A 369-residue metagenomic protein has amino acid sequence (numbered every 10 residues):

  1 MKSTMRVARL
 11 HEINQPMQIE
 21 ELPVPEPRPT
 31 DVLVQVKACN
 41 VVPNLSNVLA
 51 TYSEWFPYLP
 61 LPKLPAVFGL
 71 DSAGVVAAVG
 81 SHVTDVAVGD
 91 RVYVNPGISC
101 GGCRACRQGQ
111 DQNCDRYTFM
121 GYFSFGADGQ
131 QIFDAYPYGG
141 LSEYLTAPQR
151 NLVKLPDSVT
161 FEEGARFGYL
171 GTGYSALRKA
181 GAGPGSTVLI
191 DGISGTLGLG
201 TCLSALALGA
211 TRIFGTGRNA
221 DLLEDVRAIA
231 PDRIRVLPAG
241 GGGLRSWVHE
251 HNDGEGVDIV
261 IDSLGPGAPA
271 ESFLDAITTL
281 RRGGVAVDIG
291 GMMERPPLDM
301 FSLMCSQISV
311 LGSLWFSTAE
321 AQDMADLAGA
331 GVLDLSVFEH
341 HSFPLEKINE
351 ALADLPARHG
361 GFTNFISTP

Functional and structural regions predicted by a protein language model:
M1-S72, G139, E143, A147 (+2 more regions): Short N-terminal strand-loop motif that marks the start of NAD(P)H/FAD-dependent oxidoreductase cofactor-binding domains
K2-S3, G242-S246, A270, L274 (+1 more regions): C-terminal hydrophobic helical "lid"/dimerization subdomain of Rossmann-like NAD(P)H-dependent oxidoreductases
P25-N40, E54-R107, D111-Q112, P156-S158: Glycine-rich beta-strand-centered segment in the early N-terminal region that forms part of a ligand/cofactor-binding
Q35, L70, C100-L189: NAD(P)H dinucleotide-binding glycine-rich loop of Rossmann-like/cofactor-binding domains, especially the beta1-alpha1
V92, R150-L152, P156-G241: Mid-domain Rossmann-like dinucleotide-binding core that forms the NAD(H)/NADP(H) cofactor-binding site
A180-G181, S194, L206-F214, L223-S309: Glycine-rich cofactor phosphate-binding loops and adjacent beta1-alpha1 units of small-molecule cofactor enzyme domains
R218-N219, M292, F316: Residues in the short beta-alpha loop(s) of Rossmann-like NAD(P)-binding domains
V285-V287, L298-F338: Rossmann-fold dehydrogenase core element
